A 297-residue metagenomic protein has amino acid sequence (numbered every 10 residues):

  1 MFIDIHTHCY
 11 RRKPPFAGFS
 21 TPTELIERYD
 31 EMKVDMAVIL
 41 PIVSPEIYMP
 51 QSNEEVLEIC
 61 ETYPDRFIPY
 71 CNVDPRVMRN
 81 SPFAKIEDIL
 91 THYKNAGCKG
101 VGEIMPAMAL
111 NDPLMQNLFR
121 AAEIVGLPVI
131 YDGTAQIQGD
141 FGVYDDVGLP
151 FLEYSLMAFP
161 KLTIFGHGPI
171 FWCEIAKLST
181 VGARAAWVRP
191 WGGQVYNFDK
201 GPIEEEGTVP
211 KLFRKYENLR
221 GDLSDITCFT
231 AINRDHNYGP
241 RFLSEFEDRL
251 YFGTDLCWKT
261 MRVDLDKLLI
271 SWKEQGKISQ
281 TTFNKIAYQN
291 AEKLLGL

Functional and structural regions predicted by a protein language model:
M1-G18, S52-P82, V209-P210, E217-R220: Mobile, glycine- and charge-enriched loop segments and immediately flanking short secondary-structure elements within
M1-H8, K13, A17-M36, E245-Y251 (+1 more regions): Mid-to-C-terminal alpha-helical segments outside catalytic/metal-binding sites
H6, Y29, V56, C60 (+7 more regions): Conserved, mostly hydrophobic/aromatic
H8-R12, I42-S44, N72-R76, I104-A107 (+4 more regions): Active-site beta-loop-alpha junctions enriched in small/polar residues
S20-I26, M49-I59, K85-D88, G148-E153 (+2 more regions): Alpha-helical scaffolding within the catalytic cores of extracellular/periplasmic polymer-degrading hydrolases
Y29, C60-P64, K94, L156-M157 (+2 more regions): N-terminal cationic-hydrophobic initiation segments that often serve targeting/anchoring roles
D35-M36, S44-V147: Active-site gating/metal-coordination segments in enzymes
G100, M115-F252: Catalytic pocket-lining loop regions of alpha/beta-barrel enzymes, especially the amidohydrolase/enolase/GH5 lineages
